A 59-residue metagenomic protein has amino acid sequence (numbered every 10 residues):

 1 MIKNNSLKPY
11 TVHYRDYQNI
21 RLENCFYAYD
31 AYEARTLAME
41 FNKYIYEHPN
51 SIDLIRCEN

Functional and structural regions predicted by a protein language model:
M1, E40-N59: Short, mixed-charge low-complexity intrinsically disordered segments
I2-L22: Short aromatic-glycine-(Arg/Gly/Cys) micro-motifs in beta-strand/loop hairpins
K3, Q18, E33-R35, N50: Terminal low-complexity, poorly structured segments
N4-P9, C25, K43, S51: N-terminal cationic leader/targeting segments used for protein routing and processing
L7, E33-R35, M39-F41: Basic/aromatic-rich interaction segments and small domains that mediate binding to polyanionic partners
R15, Y27, N42-I45: Compositionally biased, low-structure terminal segments
R15, Y29, I55-E58: A structural detector for beta-sheet-dominated domains
I20-E33: A short, exposed loop/beta-hairpin motif centered on an aromatic-Gly-Thr core
